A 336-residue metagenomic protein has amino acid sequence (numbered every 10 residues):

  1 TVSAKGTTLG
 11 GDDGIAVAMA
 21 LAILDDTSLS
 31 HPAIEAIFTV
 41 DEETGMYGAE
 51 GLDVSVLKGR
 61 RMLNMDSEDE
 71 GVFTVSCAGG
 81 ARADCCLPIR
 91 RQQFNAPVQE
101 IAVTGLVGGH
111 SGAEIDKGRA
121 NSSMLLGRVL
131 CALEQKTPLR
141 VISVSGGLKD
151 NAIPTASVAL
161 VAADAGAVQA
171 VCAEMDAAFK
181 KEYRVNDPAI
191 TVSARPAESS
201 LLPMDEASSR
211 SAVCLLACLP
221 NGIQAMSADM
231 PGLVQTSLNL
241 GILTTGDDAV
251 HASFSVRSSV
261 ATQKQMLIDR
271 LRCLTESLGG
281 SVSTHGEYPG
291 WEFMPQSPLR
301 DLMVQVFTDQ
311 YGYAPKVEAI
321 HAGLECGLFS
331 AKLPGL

Functional and structural regions predicted by a protein language model:
T1-T7, V107-G109, D309-Y313: Glycine/charged-rich beta-loop-alpha catalytic/anionic-binding loops adjacent to active sites
S3-R90, I142, S227, P231: Acidic/histidine-rich catalytic neighborhood of metal-dependent amide-processing enzymes
R60-G109, G118, M204, S208-S209 (+1 more regions): Phosphate/diphosphate-binding glycine-rich loops and adjacent basic-rich segments that engage nucleotide
C85-I89, Q99-V103, A163, L238-T245 (+1 more regions): Short beta-strand elements
Q92-A96, I115-S145, A163-S237, E276: Acidic-enriched catalytic cores of C-N bond-cleaving enzymes acting on peptides and small amides
T155-A162, R195-E198, V250-R257, T284-G286: Short, hydrophobic beta-strand segments
S193-L238, A261, Q265-M266, S281-L336: An extended, acidic, His-containing surface patch that forms the Zn2+-binding/catalytic region of metallohydrolases
T245-D269: C-terminal catalytic subdomain
